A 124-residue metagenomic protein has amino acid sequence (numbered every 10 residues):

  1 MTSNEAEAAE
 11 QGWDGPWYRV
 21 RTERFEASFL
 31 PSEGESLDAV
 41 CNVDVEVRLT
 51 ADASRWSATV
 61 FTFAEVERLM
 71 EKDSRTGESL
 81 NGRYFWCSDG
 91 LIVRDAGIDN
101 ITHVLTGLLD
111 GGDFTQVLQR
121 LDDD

Functional and structural regions predicted by a protein language model:
T2-D113: Short helix/strand-capping turn motifs
Q116: Localized chelating/binding microdomains that coordinate divalent metal ions or stabilize phosphate-bearing
